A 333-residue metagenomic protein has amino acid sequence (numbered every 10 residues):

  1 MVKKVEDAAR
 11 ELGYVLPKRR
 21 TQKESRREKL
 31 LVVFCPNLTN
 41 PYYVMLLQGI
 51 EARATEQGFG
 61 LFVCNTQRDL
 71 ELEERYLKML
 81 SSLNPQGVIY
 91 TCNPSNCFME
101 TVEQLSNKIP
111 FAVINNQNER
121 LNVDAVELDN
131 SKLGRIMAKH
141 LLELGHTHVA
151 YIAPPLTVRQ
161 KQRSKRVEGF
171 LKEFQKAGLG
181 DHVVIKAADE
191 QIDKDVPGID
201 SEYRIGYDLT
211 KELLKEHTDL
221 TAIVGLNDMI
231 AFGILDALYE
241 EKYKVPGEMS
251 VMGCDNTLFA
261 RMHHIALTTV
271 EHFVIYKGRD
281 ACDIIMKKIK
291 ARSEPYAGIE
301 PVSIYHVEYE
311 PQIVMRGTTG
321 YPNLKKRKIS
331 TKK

Functional and structural regions predicted by a protein language model:
M1-R27, K333: N-terminal helix-turn-helix DNA-binding module of bacterial transcription factors
V15, S25-K139, E143, K215-D219: Alpha-helical recognition/docking segments in bacterial nutrient-uptake and carbohydrate-utilization systems
A54-N65, L171-Y203: Short beta-strand elements in bilobed, periplasmic/extracellular small-molecule ligand-binding domains
V126-Y151, E168, K172, Y203-E212 (+2 more regions): Hydrophobic alpha-helical segments within soluble ligand-binding/sensing domains
M137-G180, A297-T318: An alpha-beta-alpha
T147-H148, D181-V183, V245-V251: Short acidic capping loops at alpha-helix termini that bridge into adjacent secondary structure
K211-K332: Flexible loop/turn connectors
